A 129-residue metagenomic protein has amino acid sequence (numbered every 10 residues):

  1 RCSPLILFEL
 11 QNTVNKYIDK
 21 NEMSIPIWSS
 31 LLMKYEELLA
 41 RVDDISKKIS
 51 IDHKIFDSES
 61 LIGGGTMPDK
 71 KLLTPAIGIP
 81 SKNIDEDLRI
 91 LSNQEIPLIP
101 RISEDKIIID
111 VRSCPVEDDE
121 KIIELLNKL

Functional and structural regions predicted by a protein language model:
R1-K47: Active-site C-terminal subdomain of aminotransferase-like
L39-E117: Conserved C-terminal alpha-helix-loop-beta "cap" of PLP-dependent enzymes that closes/shapes the active-site mouth
D118-L125: Charge-rich, low-aromatic oligomerization/scaffolding segments with amphipathic character
K128-L129: Catalytic-site microenvironment of enzymes that process N-acetyl-hexosamine-containing cell-wall polysaccharides
